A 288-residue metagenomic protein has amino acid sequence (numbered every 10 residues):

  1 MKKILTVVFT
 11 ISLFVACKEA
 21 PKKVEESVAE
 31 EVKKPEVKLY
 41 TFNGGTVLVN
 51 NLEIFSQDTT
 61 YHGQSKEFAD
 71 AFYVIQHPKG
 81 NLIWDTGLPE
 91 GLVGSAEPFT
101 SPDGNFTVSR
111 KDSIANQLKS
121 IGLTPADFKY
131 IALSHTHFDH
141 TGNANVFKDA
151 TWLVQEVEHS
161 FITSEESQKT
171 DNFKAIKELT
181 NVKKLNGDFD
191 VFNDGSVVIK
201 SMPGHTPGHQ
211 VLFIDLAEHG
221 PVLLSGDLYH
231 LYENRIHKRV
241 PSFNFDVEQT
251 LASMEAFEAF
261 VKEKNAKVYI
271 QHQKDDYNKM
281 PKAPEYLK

Functional and structural regions predicted by a protein language model:
K2-V8: Sec-dependent signal peptide recognition, specifically the positively charged N-region followed immediately by
L13-A16: C-terminal motif of bacterial Sec signal peptides marking the signal peptidase cleavage site
K18-D112, D127, H219-G226, K262 (+1 more regions): Metallo-beta-lactamase
K18-P35, L251-K288: C-terminal regulatory/interaction regions
E26-E30, S109-D127, Q155-S201, D246-N265: Metallo-beta-lactamase
L39, I75, W84-D85, F128 (+7 more regions): Divalent metal-coordination and catalytic microenvironments
E97-V154: Active-site metal-binding motif and surrounding structural segment of the metallo-beta-lactamase
A175, D188-F192, S196-P203, P207-D275: Metallo-beta-lactamase
